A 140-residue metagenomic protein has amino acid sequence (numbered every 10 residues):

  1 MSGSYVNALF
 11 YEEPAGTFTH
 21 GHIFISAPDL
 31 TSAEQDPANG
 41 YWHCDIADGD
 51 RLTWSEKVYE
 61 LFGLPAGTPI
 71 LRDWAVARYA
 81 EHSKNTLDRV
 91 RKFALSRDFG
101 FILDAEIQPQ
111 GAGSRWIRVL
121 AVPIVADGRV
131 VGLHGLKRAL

Functional and structural regions predicted by a protein language model:
M1-D29: Short, low-complexity N-terminal regulatory "tails/caps" that precede and couple sensory modules
S2-S4, T17, E34-Q35, L52-S55 (+1 more regions): Short linear sequence motifs
S2-Y5, L9-F10, Y59-L133: PAS-family sensory domains
E12, T17, D36, G128-V131: Compositionally biased, low-complexity repeat tracts
G21, G128-L140: PAS-family sensory domains
G21-V76, W116: PAS-family sensory domain signal
W42-C44, V122, L136: Conserved hydrophobic/aromatic positions in well-ordered beta-strands
I46, I124, L140: Hydrophobic pocket-lining residues within nucleotide cofactor-binding pockets
